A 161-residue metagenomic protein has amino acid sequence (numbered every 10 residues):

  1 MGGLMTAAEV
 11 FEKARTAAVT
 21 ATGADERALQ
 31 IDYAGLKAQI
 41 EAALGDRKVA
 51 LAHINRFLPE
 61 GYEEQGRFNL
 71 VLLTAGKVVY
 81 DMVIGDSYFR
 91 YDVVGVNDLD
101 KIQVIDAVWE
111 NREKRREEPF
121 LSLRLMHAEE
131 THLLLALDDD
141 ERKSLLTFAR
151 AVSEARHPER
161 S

Functional and structural regions predicted by a protein language model:
G2-G3, A42, P119-L123, T131-L135: Intrinsic-disorder/low-complexity peptide segments enriched for small residues
G2-V71: Anionic N-terminal interaction surfaces
I40, L44, Q103-D106, L125 (+1 more regions): Hydrophobic, Leu/Ile/Phe/Ala-enriched alpha-helical segments that form helix-helix packing faces
F57-F120: Phosphoinositide-binding peripheral membrane targeting modules
G95-V96, N111, R142, R150-V152: General N-terminal targeting signals
K101-R112, L133-L137, E154-H157: Short C-terminal domain-edge/linker segments immediately following a structured domain
R124-L146: Canonical phosphoinositide-binding patch of PH/PH-like domains
H132, S144-R156, S161: IQ-motif-like calmodulin-binding regions
